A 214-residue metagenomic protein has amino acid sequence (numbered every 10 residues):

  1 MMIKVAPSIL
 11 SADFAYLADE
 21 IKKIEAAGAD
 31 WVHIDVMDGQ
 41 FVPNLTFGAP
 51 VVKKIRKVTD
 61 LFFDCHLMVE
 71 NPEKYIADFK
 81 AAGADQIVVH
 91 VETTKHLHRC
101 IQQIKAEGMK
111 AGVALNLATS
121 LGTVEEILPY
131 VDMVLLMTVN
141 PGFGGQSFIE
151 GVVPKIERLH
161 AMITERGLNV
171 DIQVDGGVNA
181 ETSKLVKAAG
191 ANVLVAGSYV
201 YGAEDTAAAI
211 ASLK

Functional and structural regions predicted by a protein language model:
M1-V88, T93-H96, Q103-A106, A111 (+6 more regions): Conserved N-terminal beta1-alpha1 strand-loop-helix module at the mouth
K4, A114, L135-T138, Q173 (+1 more regions): Conserved beta-strand segments that form the floor/walls of ligand-binding pockets within enzyme and binding domains
V32-D35, I172-V174, A196: Short beta-strand segments at enzyme active-site cores
A84-E92, K187-A196: Short, electropositive alpha-helical surface patch
E92-T94, N116-A118, V139-G142, S198-Y201: Short, acidic/turn-prone active-site loops that include or flank metal/cofactor- and phosphate-binding residues
I101-Q103, T119: Predominantly soluble domains enriched in secretory-pathway, periplasmic, or organellar proteins
A118-S120, N179: Short acidic loop-to-helix transition motifs that present clustered carboxylates
N140, S147-V193: Active-site/ligand-binding-proximal alpha/beta "capping" segment
